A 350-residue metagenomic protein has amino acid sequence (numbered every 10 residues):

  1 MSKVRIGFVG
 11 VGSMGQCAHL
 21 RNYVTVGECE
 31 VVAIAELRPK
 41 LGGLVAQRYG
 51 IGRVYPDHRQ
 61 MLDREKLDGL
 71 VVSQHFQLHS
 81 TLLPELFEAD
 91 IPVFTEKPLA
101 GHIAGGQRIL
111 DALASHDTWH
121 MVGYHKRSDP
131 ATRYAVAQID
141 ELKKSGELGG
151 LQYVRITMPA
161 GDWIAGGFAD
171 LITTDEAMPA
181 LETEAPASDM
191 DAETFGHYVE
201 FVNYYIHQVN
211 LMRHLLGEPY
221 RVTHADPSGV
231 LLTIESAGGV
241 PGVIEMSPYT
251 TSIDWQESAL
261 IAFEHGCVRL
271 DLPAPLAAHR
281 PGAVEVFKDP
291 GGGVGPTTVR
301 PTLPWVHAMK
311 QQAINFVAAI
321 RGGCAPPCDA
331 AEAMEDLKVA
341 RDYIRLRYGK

Functional and structural regions predicted by a protein language model:
M1-Y49: N-terminal Rossmann-like dinucleotide-binding module
K3, G69-V71, T118, A237 (+1 more regions): C-terminal helix-rich "cap/oligomerization" subdomain common to oxidoreductases
A46, T132-A135, W163-D170, Q256-E257 (+2 more regions): Short aromatic-enriched loop/helix-cap "lid" or pocket-rim segments at secondary-structure transitions that line
Y49-A112: Beta-loop-alpha module in the N-terminal Rossmann-like domain of NAD(P)-dependent dehydrogenases, especially those
T95, H120-V122, L270: Hydrophobic residues in well-ordered beta-strands that form the structural core
G101-D175: A contiguous active-site-proximal alpha/beta segment in oxidoreductase catalytic domains
G123-P130, P159-P219, A333: Mid-domain beta-loop-alpha active-site segment that forms a flexible, acidic cofactor/metal-binding surface
F195-L276, L303-V306, K310-C324, R341-R345: Contiguous beta-strand/loop segments that form the cofactor/metal-binding neighborhood of enzyme cores
